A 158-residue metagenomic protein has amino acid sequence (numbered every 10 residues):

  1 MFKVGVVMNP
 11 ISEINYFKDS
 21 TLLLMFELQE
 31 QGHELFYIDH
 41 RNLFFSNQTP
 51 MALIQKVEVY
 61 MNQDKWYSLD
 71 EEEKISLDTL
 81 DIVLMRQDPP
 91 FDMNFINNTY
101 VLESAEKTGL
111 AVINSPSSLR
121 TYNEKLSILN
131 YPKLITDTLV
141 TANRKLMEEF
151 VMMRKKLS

Functional and structural regions predicted by a protein language model:
F2-E30, L35-S158: Active-site nucleotide/adenylate-binding loops and adjacent lid/helix of ATP-dependent enzymes
